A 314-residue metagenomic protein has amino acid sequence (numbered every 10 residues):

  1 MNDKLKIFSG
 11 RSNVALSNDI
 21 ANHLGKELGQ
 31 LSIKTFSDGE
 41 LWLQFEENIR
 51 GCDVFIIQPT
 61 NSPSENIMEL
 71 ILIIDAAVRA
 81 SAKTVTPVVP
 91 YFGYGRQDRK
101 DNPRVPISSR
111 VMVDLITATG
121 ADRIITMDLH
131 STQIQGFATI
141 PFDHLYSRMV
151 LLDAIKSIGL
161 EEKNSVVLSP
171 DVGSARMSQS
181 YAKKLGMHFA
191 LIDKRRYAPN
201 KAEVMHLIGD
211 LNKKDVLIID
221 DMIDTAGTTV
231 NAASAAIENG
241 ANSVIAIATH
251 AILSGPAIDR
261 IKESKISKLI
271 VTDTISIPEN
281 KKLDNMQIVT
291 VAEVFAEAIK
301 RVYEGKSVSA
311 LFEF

Functional and structural regions predicted by a protein language model:
M1-F314: PRPP-associated nucleotide enzymes
